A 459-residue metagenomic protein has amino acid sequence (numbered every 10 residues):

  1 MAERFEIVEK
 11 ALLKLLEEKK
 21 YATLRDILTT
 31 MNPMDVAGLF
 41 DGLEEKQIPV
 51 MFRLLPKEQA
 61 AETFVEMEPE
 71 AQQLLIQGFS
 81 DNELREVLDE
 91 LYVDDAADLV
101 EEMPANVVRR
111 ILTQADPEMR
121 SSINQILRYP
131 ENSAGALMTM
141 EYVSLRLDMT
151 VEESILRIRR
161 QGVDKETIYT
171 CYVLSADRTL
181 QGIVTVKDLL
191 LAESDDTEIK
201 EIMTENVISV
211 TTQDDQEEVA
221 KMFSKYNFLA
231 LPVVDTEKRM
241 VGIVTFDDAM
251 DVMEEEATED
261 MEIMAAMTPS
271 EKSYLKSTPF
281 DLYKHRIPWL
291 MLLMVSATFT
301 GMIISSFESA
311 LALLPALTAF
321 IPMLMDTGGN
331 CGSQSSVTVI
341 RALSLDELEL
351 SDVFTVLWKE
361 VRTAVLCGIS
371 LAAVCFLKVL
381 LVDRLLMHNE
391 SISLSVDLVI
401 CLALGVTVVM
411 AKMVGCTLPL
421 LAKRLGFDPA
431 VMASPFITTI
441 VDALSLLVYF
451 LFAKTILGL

Functional and structural regions predicted by a protein language model:
M1-A265: Hydrophobic packing positions in regular secondary-structure scaffolds
P33, W289-A297, F320, L324 (+16 more regions): Alpha-helical transmembrane segments in multi-pass membrane proteins
V108, V186, F246, S333-S336 (+2 more regions): Alpha-helical transmembrane segments and their lipid-water interface positions in multi-pass membrane proteins
S121, D248-L282, C331-L357: Non-transmembrane, extramembrane segments of multi-pass ion/lipid transporters
K276-H285, E349-A364, L394, L398 (+1 more regions): Membrane-interface segments at loop-to-transmembrane junctions
M294-L311, V374-H388: Juxtamembrane "helix exit" motif at the C-terminal ends of alpha-helical transmembrane segments in multi-pass membrane
S306-I321, M387-V399: Membrane-water interface of transmembrane alpha-helices in multipass transporters/channels
A319-P322, S333-S344, P419-K423, S434-P435 (+1 more regions): Re-entrant/interfacial helical elements at transmembrane boundaries that shape and gate the permeation pathway
